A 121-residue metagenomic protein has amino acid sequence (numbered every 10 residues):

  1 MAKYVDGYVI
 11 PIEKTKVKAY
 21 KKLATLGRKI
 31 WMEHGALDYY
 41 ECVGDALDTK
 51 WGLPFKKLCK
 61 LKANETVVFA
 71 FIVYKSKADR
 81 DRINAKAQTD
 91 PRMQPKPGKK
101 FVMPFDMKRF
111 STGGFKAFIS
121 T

Functional and structural regions predicted by a protein language model:
M1-L26: Long, hydrophobic N-terminal alpha-helical segment
K3, L26, I30-H34, P97: N-terminal pre-domain and mature-chain start segments
V5-I12, W51-A87, G113: Short, well-ordered beta-strand segments in beta-rich or mixed alpha/beta enzyme and ligand-binding folds
K18, A78-R80, S120: Residue-level signal for secondary-structure boundary sites
A19-M32, V67-V73: Generic detector of contiguous secondary-structure segments
K21-G27, I83-D90: Short amphipathic alpha-helices in soluble, non-transmembrane regions that often serve as interface/regulatory elements
M32, D38-A63, T89-T121: Glycine-rich beta-strand-turn "strand-cap" elements at beta-sheet edges
